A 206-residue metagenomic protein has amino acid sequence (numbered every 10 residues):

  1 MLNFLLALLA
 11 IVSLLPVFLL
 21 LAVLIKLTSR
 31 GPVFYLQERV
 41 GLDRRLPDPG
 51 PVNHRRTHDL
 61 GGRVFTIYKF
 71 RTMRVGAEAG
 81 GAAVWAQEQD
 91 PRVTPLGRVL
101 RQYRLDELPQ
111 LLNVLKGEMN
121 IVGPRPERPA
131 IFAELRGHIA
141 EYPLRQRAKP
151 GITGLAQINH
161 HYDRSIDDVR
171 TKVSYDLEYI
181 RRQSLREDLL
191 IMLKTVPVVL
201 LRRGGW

Functional and structural regions predicted by a protein language model:
M1-G76, L185, L190-W206: A hydrophobic, helix-centered structural microdomain
A7, T94-R98, Y175: Positions in alpha-helical segments
M73, A86-K149, I191-V199: A short, structured surface patch at a secondary-structure boundary
V75-V84: A short, polar/charged loop-to-alpha-helix boundary motif
A83-R92, D167-T171: The feature captures the short pre-catalytic strand/loop hairpin that immediately precedes and shapes the active-site
I139-W206: C-terminal terminal-structure detector
